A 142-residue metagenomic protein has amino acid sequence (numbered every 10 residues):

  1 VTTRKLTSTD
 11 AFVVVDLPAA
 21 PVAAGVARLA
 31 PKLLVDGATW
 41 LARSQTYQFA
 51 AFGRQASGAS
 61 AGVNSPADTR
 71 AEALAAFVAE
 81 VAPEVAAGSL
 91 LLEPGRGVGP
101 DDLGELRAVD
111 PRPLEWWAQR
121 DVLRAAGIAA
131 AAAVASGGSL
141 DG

Functional and structural regions predicted by a protein language model:
V1-Q119, L123: N-terminal ligand-binding/catalytic initiation module
E115-G142: Glycine-rich phosphate/diphosphate-binding loop of Rossmann-like nucleotide-binding domains
